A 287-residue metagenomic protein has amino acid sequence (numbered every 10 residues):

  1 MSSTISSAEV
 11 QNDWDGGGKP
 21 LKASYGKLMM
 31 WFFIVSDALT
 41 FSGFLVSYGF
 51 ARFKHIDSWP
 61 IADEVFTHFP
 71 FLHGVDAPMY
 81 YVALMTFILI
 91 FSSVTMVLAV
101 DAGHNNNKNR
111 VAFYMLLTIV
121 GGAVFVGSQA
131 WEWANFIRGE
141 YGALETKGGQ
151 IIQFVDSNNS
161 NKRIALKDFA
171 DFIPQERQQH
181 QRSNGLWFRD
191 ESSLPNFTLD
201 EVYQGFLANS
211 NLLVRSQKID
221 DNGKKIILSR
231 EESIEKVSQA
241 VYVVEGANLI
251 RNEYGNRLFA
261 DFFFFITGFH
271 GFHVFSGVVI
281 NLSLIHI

Functional and structural regions predicted by a protein language model:
S2-F113, V126, A130-A134, E140: Early transmembrane hairpin module of multi-pass membrane proteins
Y25-G26, G74, P78, Y254 (+2 more regions): Membrane-helix interfacial "entry" motifs
I34, A38, A130, T267 (+2 more regions): Catalytic glutamate of the conserved HExxH
A62, N135-N256: Low-complexity, proline/glycine-enriched hydrophobic segments characteristic of transmembrane helices
M79-I90, F264-S276: Membrane-interface loop-to-helix entry segments
M115-F125: Hydrophobic membrane-insertion alpha-helices, especially the h-region of bacterial N-terminal signal peptides
I280-S283: Hydrophobic transmembrane alpha-helices and their immediate junctions
H286-I287: Conserved small/polar residues in nucleotide/adenosyl-binding loops
